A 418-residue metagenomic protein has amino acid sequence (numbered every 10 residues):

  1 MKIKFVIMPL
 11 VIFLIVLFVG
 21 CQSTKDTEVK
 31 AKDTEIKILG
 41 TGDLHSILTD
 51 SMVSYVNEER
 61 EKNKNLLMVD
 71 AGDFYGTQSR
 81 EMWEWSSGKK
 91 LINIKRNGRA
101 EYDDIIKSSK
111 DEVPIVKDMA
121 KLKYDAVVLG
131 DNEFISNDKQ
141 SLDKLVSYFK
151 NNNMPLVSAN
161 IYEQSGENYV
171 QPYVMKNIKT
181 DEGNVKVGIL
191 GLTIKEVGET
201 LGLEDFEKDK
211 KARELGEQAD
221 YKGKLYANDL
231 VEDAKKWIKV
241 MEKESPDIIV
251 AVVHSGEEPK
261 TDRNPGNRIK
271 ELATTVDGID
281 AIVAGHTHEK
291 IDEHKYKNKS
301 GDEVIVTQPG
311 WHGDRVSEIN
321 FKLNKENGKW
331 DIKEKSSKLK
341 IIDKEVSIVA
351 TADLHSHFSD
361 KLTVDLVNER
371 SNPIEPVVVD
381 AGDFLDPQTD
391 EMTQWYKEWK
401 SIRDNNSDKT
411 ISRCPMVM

Functional and structural regions predicted by a protein language model:
M1-F5: Positively charged n-region of N-terminal signal peptides that target proteins for export
V6-F13: Sec-dependent N-terminal signal peptides
L17-G20: C-terminal motif of bacterial Sec signal peptides marking the signal peptidase cleavage site
Q22-M418: Acidic, metal/ion-coordinating pockets
